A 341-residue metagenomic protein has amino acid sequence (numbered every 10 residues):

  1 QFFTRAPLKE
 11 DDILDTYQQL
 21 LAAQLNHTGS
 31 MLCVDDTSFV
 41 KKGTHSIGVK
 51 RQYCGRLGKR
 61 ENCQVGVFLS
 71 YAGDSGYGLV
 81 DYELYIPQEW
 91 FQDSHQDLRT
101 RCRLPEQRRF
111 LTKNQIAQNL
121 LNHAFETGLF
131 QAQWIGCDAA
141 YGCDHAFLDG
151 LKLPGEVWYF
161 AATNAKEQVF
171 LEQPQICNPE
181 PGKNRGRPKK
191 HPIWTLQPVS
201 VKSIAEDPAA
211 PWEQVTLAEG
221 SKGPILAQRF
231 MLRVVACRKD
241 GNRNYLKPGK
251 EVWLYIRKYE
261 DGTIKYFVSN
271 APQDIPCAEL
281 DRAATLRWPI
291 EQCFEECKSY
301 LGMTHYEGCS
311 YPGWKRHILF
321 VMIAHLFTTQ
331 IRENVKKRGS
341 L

Functional and structural regions predicted by a protein language model:
Q1-A22, N26-H27, L32-C33, F39 (+6 more regions): Short, positively charged, Gly/Tyr-enriched micro-motifs that form contact patches at catalytic or ligand/partner
A6-Q88, H95, R99, V235-R243: Active-site-proximal, Lys/Arg-enriched surface segment that forms a nucleic-acid-binding/basic interface patch
T28-K42, L69, I135-Y141, W158-Y159 (+3 more regions): Short, conserved catalytic/metal-binding motifs centered on acidic residues
R56-N62, G308-I318: Structural motif
S75-E106, F110, F160-N164, V169-P289: An anionic, glycine-rich sequence signature occurring as long contiguous blocks
Q96-P179: Domain-level cores of phosphate- or acyl-group-handling catalytic modules
S269, I275-A284, S299-K315, V335-G339: Short, solvent-exposed helix-loop connector elements
I290, E296, Y300, L326-K337: Hydrophobic alpha-helical segments
